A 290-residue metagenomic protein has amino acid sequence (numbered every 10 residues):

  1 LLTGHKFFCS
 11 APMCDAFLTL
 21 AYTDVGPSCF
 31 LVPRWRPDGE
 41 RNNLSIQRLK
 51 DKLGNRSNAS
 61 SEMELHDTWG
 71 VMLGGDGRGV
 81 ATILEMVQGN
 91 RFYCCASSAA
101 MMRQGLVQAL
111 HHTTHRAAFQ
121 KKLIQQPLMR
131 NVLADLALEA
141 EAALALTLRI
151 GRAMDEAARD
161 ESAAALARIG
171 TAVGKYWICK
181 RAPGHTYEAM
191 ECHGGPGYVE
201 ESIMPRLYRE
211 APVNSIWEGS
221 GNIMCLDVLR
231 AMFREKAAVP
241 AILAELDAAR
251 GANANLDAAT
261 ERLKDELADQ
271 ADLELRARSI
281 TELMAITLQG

Functional and structural regions predicted by a protein language model:
L2-T3, N43-R48, V80-C95, H115-D135 (+3 more regions): Glycine- and acidic
T3-N43: A short core secondary-structure module
F7-P12, Y93, V213-W217: Glycine-rich phosphate/pyrophosphate-binding beta-alpha loops
D38-E40, Q47, E62-N90, V107-Q125 (+2 more regions): A glycine-rich, basic-preceded beta-loop-alpha segment at the flavin cofactor/substrate interface of flavin-utilizing
N55-L84, G195-I223, V239, T260: Flexible glycine/proline-rich, aromatic-decorated loop/lid segments
E141-K175, M190-E191, K264-A277, T281: C-terminal helix-coil-helix/basic helical segment that borders enzyme active sites and/or dimer interfaces and provides
R168-E245: Alpha-helix capping/hinge segments and adjacent helical runs
E235, A241, E245-Q289: C-terminal amphipathic alpha-helical interaction region
